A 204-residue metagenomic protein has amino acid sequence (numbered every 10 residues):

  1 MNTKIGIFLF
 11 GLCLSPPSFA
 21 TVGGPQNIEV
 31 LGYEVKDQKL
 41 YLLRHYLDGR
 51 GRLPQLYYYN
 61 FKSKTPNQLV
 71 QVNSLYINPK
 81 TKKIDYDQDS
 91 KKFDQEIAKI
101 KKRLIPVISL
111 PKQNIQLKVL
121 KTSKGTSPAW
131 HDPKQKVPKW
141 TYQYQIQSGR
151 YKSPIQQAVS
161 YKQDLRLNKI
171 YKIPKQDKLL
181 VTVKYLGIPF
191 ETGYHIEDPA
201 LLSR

Functional and structural regions predicted by a protein language model:
N2-L9: Sec-dependent signal peptide recognition, specifically the positively charged N-region followed immediately by
S15-S18: N-terminal signal peptide c-region/cleavage motif recognized by signal peptidases
T21-V22: Boundary of Sec targeting at the N-terminus
Q26-V35, N78-Y86, K162-P174: Conserved beta-propeller blade repeats
Y46-R50, L186-P189: Short glycine/acidic-enriched loop and turn motifs that connect beta-strands
R52-K136: Structured domain cores in non-transmembrane regions
K139-R204: Glycine-rich, aromatic-bearing surface loops/beta-hairpins
